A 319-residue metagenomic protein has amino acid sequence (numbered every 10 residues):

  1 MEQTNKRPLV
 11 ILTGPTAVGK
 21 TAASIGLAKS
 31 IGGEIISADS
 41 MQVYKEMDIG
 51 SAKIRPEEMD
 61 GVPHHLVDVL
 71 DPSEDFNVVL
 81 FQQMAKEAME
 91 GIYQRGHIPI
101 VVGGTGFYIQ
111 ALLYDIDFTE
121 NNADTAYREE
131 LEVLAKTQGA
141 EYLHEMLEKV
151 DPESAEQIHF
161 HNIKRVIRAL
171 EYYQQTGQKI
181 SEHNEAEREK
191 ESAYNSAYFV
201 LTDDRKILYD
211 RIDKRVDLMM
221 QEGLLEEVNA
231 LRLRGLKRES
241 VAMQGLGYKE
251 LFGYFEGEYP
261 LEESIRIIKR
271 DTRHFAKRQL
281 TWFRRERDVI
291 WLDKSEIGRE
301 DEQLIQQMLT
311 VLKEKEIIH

Functional and structural regions predicted by a protein language model:
M1-H319: Phosphate/pyrophosphate-binding catalytic cores of soluble transferases and nucleic-acid-acting enzymes
